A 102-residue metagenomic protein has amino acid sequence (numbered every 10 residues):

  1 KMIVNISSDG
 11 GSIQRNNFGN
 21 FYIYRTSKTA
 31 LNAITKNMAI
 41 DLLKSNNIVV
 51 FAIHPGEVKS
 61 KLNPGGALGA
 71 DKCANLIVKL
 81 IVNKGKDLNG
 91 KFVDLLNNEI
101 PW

Functional and structural regions predicted by a protein language model:
K1-K44: Catalytic loop of short-chain dehydrogenase/reductase
I48, A52-P55, S60, P64-W102: C-terminal helical subdomain
